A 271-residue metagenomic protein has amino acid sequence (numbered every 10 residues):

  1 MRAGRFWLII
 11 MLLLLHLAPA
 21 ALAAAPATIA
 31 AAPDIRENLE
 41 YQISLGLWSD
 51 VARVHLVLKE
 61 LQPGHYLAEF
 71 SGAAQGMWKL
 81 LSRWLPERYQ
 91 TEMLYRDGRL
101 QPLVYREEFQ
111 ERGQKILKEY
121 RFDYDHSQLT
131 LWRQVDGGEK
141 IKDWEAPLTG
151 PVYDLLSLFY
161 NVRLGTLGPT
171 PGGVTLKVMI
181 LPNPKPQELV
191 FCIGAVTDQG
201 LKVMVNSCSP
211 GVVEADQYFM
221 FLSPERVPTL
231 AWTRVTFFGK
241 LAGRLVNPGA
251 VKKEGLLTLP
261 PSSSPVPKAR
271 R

Functional and structural regions predicted by a protein language model:
M1-L8: Bacterial N-terminal signal peptides that target proteins for export
F6, L47, M77-K79, L131 (+1 more regions): Residues in intrinsically disordered, low-complexity segments of regulatory proteins
L8-A18: Bacterial N-terminal signal peptides
P19-A23: Sec/Tat signal peptide C-region and signal peptidase I cleavage site
A25-Y124, L164-R271: Acidic, serine/threonine-rich low-complexity disordered tracts
I116-Y153: Hydrophobic, well-structured mid-protein blocks that either form specific transmembrane helices
I141-P171: Hydrophobic, aromatic-enriched interface-forming segments
